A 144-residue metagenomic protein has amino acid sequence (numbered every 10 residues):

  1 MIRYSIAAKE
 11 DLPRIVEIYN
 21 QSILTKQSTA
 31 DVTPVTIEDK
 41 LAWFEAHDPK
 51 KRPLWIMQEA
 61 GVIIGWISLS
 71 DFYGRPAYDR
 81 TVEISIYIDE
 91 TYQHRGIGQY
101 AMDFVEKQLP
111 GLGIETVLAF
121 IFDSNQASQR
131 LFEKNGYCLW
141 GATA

Functional and structural regions predicted by a protein language model:
R3-I15: A short beta-loop-alpha structural element at the N-terminal edge of CoA-dependent acyl/N-acetyltransferase catalytic
V16, N20-W43: Conserved GNAT-fold acetyl-CoA-binding loop/helix
Y19, F132, Y137: Conserved active-site tyrosine of GNAT-family acetyltransferases
T33-T91, M102: Acetyl-CoA-dependent GNAT
I86-T91, R95, K107, D123-S124: Active-site acidic-Proline motif in GNAT/NAT acetyltransferases
H94-Q108, Q129-K134: Conserved acetyl-CoA-binding loop-helix of GNAT-fold acetyltransferases
L109-I121, Q129: Conserved GNAT acetyl-CoA-binding A-motif
L118-I121, C138-A144: Conserved catalytic-core motifs of GNAT/GCN5-like acyltransferases
